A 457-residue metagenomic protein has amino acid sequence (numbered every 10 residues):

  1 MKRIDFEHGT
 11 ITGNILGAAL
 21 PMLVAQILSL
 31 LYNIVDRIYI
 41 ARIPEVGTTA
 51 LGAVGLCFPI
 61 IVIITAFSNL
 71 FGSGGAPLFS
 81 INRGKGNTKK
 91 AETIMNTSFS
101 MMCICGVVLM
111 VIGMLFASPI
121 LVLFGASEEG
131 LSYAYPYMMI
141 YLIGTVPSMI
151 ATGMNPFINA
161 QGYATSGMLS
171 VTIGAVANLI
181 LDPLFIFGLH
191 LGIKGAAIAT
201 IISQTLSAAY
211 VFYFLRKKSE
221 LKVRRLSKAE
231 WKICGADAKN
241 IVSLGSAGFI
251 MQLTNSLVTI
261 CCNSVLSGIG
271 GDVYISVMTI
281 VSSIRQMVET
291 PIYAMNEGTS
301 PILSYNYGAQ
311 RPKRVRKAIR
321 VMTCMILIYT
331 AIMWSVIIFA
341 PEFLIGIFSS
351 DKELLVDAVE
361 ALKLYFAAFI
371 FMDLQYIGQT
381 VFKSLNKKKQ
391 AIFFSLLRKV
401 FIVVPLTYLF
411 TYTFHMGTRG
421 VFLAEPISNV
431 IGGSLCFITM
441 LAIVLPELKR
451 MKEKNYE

Functional and structural regions predicted by a protein language model:
M1-A19, F79-G144, H190-G245, L303-A368 (+1 more regions): Short alpha-helical transmembrane segments in multi-pass integral membrane proteins
F6-V46, P59-G74, L78, C103-M110 (+5 more regions): N-terminal transmembrane alpha-helices
G17-D36, I140, G174, S203-S207 (+4 more regions): Transmembrane helical elements of multi-pass membrane transporters/channels
L23, I27, L31, V35 (+18 more regions): Generic alpha-helical transmembrane segments of integral inner-membrane proteins, especially permease/transport modules
I27, L31-L51, L121-E128, L184-L191 (+5 more regions): Helix-terminus/linker motif at the lipid-water interface of multi-pass membrane proteins
I40-V62, E129-Y133, I193-K194, D237-L244 (+5 more regions): Interfacial/gating helices of multi-pass transporter permease domains
L51-V111, S148-G167, N263, I275-S335 (+2 more regions): Small-residue-rich hydrophobic transmembrane alpha-helices
N69-G72, Y141-N159, G167-N178, A196-V211 (+5 more regions): Short runs within selected transmembrane alpha-helices of multi-pass transporters and secretion channels
